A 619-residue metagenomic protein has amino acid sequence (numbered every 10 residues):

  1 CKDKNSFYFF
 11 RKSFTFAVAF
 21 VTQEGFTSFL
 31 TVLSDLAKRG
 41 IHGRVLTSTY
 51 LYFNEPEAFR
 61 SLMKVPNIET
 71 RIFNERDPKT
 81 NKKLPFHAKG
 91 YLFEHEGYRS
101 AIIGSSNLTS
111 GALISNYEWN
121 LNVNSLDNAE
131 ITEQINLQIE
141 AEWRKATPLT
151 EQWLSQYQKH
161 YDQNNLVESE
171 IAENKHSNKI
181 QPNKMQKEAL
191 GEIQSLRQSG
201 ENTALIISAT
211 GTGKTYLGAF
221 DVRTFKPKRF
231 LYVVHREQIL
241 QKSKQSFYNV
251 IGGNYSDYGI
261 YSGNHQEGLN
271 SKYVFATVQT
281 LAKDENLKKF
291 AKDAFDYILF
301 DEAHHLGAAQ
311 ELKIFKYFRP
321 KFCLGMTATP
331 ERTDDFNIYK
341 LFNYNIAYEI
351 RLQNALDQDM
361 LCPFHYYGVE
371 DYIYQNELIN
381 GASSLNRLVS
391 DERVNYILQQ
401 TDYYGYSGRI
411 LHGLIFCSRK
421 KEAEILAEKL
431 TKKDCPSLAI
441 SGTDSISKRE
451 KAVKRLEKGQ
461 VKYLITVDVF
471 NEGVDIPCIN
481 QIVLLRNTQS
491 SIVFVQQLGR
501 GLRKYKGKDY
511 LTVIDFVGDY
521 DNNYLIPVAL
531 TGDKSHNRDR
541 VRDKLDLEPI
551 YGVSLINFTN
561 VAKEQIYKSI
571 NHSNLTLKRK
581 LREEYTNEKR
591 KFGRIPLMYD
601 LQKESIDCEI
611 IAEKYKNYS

Functional and structural regions predicted by a protein language model:
C1-N183, K187: PLD/PLD-like phosphodiesterase catalytic module centered on the HKD motif
I103, Y463-T466, F470-N487, V493-Q496 (+1 more regions): A short beta-strand element within the Helicase C-terminal
Q163-K184, I526-S619: Long, largely alpha-helical accessory region at the distal end of helicase-like NTP-driven motors
Q198-V222: Walker A/P-loop
Q241, I260-E267, N286, E424-E428 (+1 more regions): Conserved helicase ATPase core of P-loop NTP-dependent helicases/translocases
H304-H365: Post-DEXD/H (motif II) to motif III coupling segment of the RecA-like Helicase ATP-binding lobe
I346-L414: Conserved interdomain linker/interface between the two RecA-like ATPase lobes of SF2 helicase motors
S491-Q496, R500-L530: Conserved segment of the helicase C-terminal RecA-like domain
